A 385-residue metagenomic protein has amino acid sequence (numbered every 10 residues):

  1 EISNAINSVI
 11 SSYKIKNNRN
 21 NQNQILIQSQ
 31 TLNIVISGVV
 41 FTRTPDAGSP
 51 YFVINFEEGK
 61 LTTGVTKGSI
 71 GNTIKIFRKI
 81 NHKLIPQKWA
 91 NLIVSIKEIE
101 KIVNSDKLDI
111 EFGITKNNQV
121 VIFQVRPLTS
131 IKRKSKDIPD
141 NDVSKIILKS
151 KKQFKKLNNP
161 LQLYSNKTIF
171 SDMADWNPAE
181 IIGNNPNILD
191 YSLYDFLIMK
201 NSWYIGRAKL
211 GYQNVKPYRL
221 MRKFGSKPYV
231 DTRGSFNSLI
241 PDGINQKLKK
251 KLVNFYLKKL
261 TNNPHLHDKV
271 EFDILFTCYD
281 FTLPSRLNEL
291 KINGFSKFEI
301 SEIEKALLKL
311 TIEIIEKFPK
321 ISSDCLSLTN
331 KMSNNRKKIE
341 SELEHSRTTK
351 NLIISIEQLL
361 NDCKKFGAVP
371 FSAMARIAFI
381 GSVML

Functional and structural regions predicted by a protein language model:
E1-I2, D324: Alpha-helix N-cap recognition
I2-Q30, I99-E100: Conserved ATP-binding module of the ATP-grasp superfamily
N21, I34-L385: Conserved divalent-metal-coordinating catalytic cores that perform phosphate/pyrophosphate/nucleotidyl transfer
